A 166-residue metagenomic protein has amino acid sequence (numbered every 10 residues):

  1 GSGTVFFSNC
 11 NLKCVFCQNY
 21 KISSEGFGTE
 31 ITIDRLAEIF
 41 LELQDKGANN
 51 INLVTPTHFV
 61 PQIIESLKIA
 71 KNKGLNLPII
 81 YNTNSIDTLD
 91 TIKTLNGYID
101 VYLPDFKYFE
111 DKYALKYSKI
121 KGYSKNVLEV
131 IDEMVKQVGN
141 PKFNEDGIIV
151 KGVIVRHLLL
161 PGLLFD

Functional and structural regions predicted by a protein language model:
G1-V101, E110-K112, K142-F143, V150: Conserved Radical SAM active-site core
I31, H58, S118-N126: Alpha-helix N-cap and loop-to-helix initiation/capping positions
L36, I63, V127, I131 (+1 more regions): Aromatic/hydrophobic pocket-lining residues that form the small-molecule binding cavity in soluble enzyme cores
I92, N96, S124-I131: A general structural signal for well-ordered alpha-helical packing
K107-K112, E129: Histidine/lysine/aspartate-rich catalytic loop segments that bind and position anionic ligands
S118-I120, I131-D166: Conserved strand-turn element in the central/C-terminal portion of the radical SAM core barrel that lines
